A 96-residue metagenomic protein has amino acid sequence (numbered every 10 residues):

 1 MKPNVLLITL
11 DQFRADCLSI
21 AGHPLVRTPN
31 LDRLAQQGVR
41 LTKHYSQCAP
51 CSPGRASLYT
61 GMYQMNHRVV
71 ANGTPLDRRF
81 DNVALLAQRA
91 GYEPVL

Functional and structural regions predicted by a protein language model:
M1-L96: Formylglycine-dependent sulfatase
